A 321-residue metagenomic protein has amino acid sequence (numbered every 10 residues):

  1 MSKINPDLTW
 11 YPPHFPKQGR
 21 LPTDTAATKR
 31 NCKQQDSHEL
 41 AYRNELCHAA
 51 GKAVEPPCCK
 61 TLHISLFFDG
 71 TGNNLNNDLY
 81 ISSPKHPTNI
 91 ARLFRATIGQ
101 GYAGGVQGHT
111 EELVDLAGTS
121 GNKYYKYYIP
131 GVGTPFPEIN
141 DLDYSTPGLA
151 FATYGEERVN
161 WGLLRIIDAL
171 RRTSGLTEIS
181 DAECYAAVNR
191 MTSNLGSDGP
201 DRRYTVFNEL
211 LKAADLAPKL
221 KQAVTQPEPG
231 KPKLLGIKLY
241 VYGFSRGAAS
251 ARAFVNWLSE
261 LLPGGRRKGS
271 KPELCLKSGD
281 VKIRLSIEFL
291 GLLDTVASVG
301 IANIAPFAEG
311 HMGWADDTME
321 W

Functional and structural regions predicted by a protein language model:
S2-T61, Y80-E112, A117-K123, D143 (+5 more regions): Surface cap/lid and interfacial helix-loop subdomains adjacent to catalytic sites that gate substrate access
D69, G243, G247, D294: Gly/Ala-rich beta-loop-alpha elbow adjacent to hydrolase catalytic centers
G70-N73, V132: Active-site glycine-rich loops that stabilize anionic/oxyanionic intermediates across multiple enzyme folds
L75-N76, P137-E138, G300-I301: Short helix/loop capping segments that flank catalytic or ligand/cofactor-binding pockets
G131-F136, D141, L149: Long, low-complexity, Ser/Thr/Gly/Pro-rich intrinsically disordered segments that act as flexible linkers and assembly
E178-I179: Long, compositionally biased intrinsically disordered regions
A186-R190, E228: Non-catalytic, alpha-helical, charged scaffold/linker segments that couple or flank catalytic or architectural cores
